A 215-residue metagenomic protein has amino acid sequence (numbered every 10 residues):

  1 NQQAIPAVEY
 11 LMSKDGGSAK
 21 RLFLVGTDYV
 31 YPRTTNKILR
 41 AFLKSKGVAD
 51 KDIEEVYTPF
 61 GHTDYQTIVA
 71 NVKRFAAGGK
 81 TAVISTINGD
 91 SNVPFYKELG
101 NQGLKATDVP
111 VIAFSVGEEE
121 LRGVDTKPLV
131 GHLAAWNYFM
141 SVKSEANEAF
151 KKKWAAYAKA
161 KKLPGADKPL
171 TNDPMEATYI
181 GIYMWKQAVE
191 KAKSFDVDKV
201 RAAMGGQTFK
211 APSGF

Functional and structural regions predicted by a protein language model:
N1-Q102, E145: Extracellular/periplasmic Venus flytrap/periplasmic-binding protein
G26-Y29, Y138, A188: Residue-level signal for short, function-critical loop segments
I84-V93, I112-L121, V142, T178-Y179: Ligand-binding clamshell of periplasmic/extracellular solute-binding protein-like
K105-L129, A203: Venus flytrap/periplasmic-binding-protein-like
T126-Y138: Rossmann-fold dehydrogenase core element
K143-K161: C-terminal substrate-binding/catalytic core of Rossmann-like NAD(P)-dependent dehydrogenases/reductases
K159-E176, I182-F215: Segments of small-molecule ligand-sensing domains
